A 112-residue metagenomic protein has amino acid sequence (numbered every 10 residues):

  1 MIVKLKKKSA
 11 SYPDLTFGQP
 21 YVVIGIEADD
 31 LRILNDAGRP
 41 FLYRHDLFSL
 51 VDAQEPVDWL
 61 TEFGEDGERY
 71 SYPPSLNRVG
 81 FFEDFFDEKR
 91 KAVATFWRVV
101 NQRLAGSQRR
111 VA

Functional and structural regions predicted by a protein language model:
M1, R109-A112: Short intrinsically disordered terminal tails
I2-L47: Basic/aromatic-rich interaction segments and small domains that mediate binding to polyanionic partners
P40-R109: Intrinsically disordered, low-complexity, charged/polar segments
